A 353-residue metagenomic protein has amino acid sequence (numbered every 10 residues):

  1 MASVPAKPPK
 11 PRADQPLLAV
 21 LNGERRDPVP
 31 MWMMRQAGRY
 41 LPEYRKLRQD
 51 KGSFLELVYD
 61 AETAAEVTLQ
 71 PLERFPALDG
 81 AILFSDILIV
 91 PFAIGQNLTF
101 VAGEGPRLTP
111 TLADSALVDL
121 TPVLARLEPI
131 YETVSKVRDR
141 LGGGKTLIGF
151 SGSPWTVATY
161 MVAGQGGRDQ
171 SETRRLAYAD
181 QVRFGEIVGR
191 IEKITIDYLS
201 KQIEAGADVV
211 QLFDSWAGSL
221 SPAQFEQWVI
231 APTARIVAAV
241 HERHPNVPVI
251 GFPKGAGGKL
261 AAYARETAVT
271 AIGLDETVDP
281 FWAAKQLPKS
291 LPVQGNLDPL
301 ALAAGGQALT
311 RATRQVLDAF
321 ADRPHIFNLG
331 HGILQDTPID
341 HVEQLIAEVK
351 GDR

Functional and structural regions predicted by a protein language model:
A2-F100, K136, R235, D318 (+1 more regions): N-terminal basic, low-complexity leaders that serve as flexible interaction/assembly modules and, when applicable, as
P8, R12, Y59, T63 (+3 more regions): Residue-level detector of secondary-structure boundary/capping sites
Y44-K46, Q96-T109, Y160-T173: Short, flexible, mixed-charge acidic loops at enzyme active sites
D50-F54, L112-V123, A177-G185: Short glycine/proline- and acidic residue-enriched helix-loop micro-motifs that form flexible lids or anion-recognition
L55-Y59, L117-E128, P299-A303: The substrate-binding groove and active-site-proximal loops of carbohydrate-active enzymes, especially glycoside
I87-V90, G105, P154-T156: A short acidic, glycine/proline-enriched capping/turn motif at secondary-structure boundaries, especially helix N-cap
G103-R140: A gly/proline- and charged-residue-enriched helix-loop-helix capping module
R126, E132-R353: Active-site loop segments of alpha/beta catalytic cores
